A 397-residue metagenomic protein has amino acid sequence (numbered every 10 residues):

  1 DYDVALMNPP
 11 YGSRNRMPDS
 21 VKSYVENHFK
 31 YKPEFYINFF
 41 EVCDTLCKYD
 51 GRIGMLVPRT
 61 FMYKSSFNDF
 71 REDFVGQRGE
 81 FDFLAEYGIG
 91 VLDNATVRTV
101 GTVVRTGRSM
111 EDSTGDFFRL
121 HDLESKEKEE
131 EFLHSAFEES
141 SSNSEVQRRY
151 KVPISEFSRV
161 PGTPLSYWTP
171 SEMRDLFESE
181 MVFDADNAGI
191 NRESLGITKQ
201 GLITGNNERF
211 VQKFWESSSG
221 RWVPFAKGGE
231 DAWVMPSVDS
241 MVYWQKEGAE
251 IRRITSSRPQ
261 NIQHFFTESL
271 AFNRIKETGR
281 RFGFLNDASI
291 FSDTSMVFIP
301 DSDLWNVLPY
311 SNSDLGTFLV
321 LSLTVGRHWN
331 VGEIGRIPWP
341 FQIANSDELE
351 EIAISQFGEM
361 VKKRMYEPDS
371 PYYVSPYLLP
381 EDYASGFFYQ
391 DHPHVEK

Functional and structural regions predicted by a protein language model:
Y2-G101, T106-E111, G115-E145, R149 (+4 more regions): S-adenosyl-L-methionine
L123-K126, A136, V160, W168 (+2 more regions): Low-complexity, intrinsically disordered/propeptide-like segments
F137-E145, S155, M181-A185, L195: Extended, regular secondary-structure scaffolds
S142, W168, E172-R174, D186 (+2 more regions): Periplasmic/ER-lumenal interhelical loops and adjacent helix-loop junctions in multi-pass membrane proteins
R149-S155, R159-P161, S166-P170, R192: C-terminal extracytoplasmic interaction modules
P170, I190-N207, G220-V223: Core catalytic lobe of class I
M173, F177-T198, G316-V320: Specificity-determining recognition surfaces
